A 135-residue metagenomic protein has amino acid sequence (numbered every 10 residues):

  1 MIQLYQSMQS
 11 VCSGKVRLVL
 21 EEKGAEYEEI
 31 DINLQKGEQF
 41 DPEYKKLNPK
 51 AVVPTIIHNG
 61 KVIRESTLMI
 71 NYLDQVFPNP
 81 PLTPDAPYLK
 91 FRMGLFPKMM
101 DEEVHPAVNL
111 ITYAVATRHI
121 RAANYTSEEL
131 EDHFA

Functional and structural regions predicted by a protein language model:
M1-F134: GST-like domain detector, emphasizing the conserved glutathione-binding G-site in the N-terminal thioredoxin-like
